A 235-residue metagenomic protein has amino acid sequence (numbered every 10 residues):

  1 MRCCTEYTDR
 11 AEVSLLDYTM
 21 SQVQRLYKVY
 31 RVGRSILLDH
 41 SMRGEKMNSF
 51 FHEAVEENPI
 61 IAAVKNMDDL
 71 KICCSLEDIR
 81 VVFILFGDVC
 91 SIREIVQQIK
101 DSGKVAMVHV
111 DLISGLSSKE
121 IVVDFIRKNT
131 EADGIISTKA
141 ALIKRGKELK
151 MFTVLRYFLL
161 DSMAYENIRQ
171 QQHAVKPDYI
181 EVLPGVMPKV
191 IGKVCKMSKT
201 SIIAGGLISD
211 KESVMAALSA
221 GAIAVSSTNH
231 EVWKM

Functional and structural regions predicted by a protein language model:
C3-C4: Cysteine-centered motifs
G44-Q98, V105, S114-L116, E131: Conserved N-terminal beta1-alpha1 strand-loop-helix module at the mouth
A54-I60, S102-D111, L149-F158, K196-G205: Short beta-strand/loop segments at the ligand-binding rim of alpha/beta enzyme cores
I61-K65, V81-D88, H109-G115, A132-T138 (+2 more regions): Catalytic beta/alpha-barrel core
V64-C74, M163-Q170, D210: Short, acidic/polar
C73, K139, A217: Conserved, mostly hydrophobic/aromatic
I84, L207-S213, A220-M235: Glycine-rich phosphate-binding active-site loops on the catalytic face of alpha/beta enzymes
F86-I99, G115-E120, S137-M151, L160-E166 (+3 more regions): Active-site-adjacent beta->alpha loops and helix N-cap segments on the catalytic face of soluble alpha/beta enzymes
